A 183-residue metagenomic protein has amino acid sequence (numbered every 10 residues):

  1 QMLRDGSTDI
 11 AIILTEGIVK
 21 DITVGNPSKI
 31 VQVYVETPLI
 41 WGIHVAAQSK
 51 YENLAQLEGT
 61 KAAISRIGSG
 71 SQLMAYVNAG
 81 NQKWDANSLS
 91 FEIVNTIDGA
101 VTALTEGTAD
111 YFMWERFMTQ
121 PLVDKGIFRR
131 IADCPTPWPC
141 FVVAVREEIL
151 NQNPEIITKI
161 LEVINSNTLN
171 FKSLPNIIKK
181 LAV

Functional and structural regions predicted by a protein language model:
Q1-W84, F91-V94, D110-R116, R129-T136: Short, glycine-/small- and polar/acidic-enriched structural segments that line small-molecule recognition paths
A79, A182-V183: Residue-level preference for well-ordered alpha-helical positions
K83-A86, L122: Short, conserved catalytic or adaptor-binding loops enriched in Gly and charged residues
A86-L89, V183: Short, surface-exposed acidic
E92, I97-A182: Pocket-lining segment of extracytoplasmic ligand-binding domains
